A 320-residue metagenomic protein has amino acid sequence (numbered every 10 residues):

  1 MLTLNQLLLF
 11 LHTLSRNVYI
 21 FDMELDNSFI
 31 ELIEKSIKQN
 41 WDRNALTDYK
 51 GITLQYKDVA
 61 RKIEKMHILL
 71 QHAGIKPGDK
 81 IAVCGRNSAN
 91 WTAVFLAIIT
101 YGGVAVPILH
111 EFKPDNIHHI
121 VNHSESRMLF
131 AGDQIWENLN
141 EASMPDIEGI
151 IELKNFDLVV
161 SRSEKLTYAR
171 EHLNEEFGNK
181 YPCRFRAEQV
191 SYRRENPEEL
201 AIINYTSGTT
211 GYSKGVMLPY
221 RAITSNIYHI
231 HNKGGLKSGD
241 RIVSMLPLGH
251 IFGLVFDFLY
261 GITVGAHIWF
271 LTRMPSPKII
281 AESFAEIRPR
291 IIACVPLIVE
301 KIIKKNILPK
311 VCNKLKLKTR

Functional and structural regions predicted by a protein language model:
T3, L7-N27: Flexible, non-catalytic linker and terminal segments flanking ANL/adenylate-forming cores
L25, E34, N44-L96, K113-H118 (+1 more regions): Conserved AMP-binding/adenylate-forming core of the ANL superfamily
L32, A73, T100-E176: Structural core segment of the AMP-binding/adenylate-forming
W41-D42, E171-Y205, Y212, G235-R241: Conserved pre-ATP/AMP-binding loop-to-beta segment of ANL
Q55-K57, Y192-R193, A201-S225: Conserved AMP-binding A3 loop
A60-K65, P197, V216-K237, I242-M245: Conserved structural elements of the adenylate-forming
K80, R86-V106, H110-P114, N122-M128 (+3 more regions): A short helix-loop-beta submotif of the ANL/AMP-binding
T224-R241, L248-R320: Conserved AMP-binding/adenylation subdomain of ANL enzymes
